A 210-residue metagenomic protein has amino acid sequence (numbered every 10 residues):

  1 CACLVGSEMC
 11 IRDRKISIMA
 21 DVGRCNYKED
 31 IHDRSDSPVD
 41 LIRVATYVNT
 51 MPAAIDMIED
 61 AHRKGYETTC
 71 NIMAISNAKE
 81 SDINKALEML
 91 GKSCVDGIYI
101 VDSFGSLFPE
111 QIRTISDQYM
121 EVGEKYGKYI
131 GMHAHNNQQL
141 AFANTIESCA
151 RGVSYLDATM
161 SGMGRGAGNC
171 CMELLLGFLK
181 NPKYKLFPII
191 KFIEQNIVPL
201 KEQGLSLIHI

Functional and structural regions predicted by a protein language model:
C1-I11, I208-H209: Single conserved hydrophobic/aromatic residue that forms the stacking wall/gate of nucleotide- or nucleobase-binding
S7, D30, A53, M57 (+4 more regions): A general structural detector for well-ordered alpha-helical segments in enzyme core domains, enriched
S7, R12-R63, E67-K85: Active-site beta->alpha loop and helix N-cap motifs at the rims of alpha/beta catalytic domains
E29-D30, S81-M89, Q139-R151: Catalytic cores of alpha/beta
S37-D40, K64-Y66, G91-G97, E124-G127 (+1 more regions): Glycine-enriched alpha-helix->loop->beta-strand junction motifs that scaffold or abut catalytic
L41-V44, T68-M73, G97-D102, G131-H133 (+1 more regions): Short beta-strands and strand-loop turn motifs
N84-S103: Conserved C-terminal portion of the radical SAM core fold that forms the substrate/S-adenosylmethionine-binding
S103-G204: Catalytic alpha/beta core domains of metabolic enzymes, predominantly
